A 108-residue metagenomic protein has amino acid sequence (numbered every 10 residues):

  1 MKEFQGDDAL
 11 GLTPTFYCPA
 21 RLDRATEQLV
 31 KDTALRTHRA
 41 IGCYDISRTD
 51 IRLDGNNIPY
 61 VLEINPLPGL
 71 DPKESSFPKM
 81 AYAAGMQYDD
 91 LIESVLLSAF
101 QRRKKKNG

Functional and structural regions predicted by a protein language model:
M1-R36, P68-Q87: ATP-dependent carboxylate/phosphate-activation module, predominantly the ATP-grasp catalytic core and closely related
C18-A20, V61-I64, K106: A short, structure-level motif marking secondary-structure boundaries and short turns
D32-L35, R39, E93, L97: A broad, structural surface signal
H38-L70, A81: Conserved metal-phosphate-binding beta-hairpin within the catalytic cores of diverse ATP-dependent phosphoryl-transfer
D45, Y88-D89: Secondary-structure boundary/capping signal
L91-G108: Cysteine/selenocysteine-centered motifs that mediate thiol-based redox chemistry or coordinate metal-sulfur cofactors
